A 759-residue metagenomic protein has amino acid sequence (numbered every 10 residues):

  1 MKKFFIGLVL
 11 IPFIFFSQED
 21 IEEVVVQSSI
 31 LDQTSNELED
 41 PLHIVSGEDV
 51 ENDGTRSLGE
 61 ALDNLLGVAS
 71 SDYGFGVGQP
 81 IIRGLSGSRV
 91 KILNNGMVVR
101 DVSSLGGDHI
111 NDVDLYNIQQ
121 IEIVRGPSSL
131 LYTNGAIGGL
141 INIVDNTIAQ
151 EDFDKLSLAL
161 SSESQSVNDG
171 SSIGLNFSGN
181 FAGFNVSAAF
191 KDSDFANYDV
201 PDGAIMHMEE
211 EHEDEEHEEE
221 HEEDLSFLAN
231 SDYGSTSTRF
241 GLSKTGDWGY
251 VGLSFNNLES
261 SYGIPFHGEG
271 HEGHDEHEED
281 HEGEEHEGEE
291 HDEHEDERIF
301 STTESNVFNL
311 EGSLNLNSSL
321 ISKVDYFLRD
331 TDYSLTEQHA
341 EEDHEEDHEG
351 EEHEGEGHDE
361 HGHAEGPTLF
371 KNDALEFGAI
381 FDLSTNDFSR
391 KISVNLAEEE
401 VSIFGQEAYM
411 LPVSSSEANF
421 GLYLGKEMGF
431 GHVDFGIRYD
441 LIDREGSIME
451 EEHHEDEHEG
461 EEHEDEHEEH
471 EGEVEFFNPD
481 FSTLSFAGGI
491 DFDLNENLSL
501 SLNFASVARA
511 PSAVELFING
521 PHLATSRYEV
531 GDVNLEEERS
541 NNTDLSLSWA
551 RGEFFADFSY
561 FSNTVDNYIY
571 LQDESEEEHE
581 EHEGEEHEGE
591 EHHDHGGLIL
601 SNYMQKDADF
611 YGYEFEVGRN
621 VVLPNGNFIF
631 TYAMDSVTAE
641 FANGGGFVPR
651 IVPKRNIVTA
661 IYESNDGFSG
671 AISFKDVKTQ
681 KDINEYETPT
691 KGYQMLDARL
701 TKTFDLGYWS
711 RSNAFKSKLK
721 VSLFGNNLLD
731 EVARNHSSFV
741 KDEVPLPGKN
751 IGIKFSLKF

Functional and structural regions predicted by a protein language model:
G7, S17, N180, A189 (+14 more regions): Conserved C-terminal beta-signal and adjacent last beta-strands/turns of outer-membrane beta-barrel proteins
E23-E51: N-terminal periplasmic "start-of-domain" segments of outer-membrane beta-barrel proteins
V98-R125: Short acidic/polar hinge/loop motifs at secondary-structure boundaries that mediate gating or recognition
L115-A159: A beta-strand signature from Gram-negative outer-membrane beta-barrel systems, especially the internal plug domain
N168-D194, M206-P265, F300-S318, F381-S389 (+3 more regions): Transmembrane beta-barrel wall of Gram-negative outer-membrane proteins
A229-S231, S235, G249-K323, D330-A374 (+4 more regions): Flexible loop and strand-edge segments within Gram-negative outer membrane beta-barrel domains
E400, L441-G472, N478, E496-N542 (+4 more regions): Surface-exposed extracellular loop regions of Gram-negative outer-membrane beta-barrel proteins, predominantly
F561-V565, E576, E581-Q680, S756: Gram-negative outer-membrane beta-barrel transporters
